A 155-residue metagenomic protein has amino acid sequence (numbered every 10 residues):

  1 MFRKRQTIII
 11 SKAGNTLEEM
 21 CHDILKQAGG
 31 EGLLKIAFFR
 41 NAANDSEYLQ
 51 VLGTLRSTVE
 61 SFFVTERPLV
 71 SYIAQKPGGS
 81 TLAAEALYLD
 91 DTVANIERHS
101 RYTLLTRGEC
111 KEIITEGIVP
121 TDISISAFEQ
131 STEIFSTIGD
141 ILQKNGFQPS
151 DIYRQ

Functional and structural regions predicted by a protein language model:
M1-Q155: Short, polar/acidic, helix-capping and beta-turn segments at strand->helix junctions that line the mouths
